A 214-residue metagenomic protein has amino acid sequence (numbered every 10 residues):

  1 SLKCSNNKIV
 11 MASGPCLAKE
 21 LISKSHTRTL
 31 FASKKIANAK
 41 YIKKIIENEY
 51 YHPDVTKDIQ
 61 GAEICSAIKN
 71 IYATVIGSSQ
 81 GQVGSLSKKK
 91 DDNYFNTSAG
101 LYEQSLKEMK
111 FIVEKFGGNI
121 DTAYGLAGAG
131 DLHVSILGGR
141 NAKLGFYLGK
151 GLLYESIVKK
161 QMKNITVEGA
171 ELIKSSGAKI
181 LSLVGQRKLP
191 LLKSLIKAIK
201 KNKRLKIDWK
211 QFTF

Functional and structural regions predicted by a protein language model:
S1-K90, Y94-F95: Rossmann-fold dinucleotide-binding core
K40-K44, K107, K210: Replace "anionic and nucleotidyl ligands
T56-I59, K69, T74-Q80, G84 (+3 more regions): NAD(P)-dependent Rossmann-like dehydrogenase/reductase catalytic/cofactor-binding core
